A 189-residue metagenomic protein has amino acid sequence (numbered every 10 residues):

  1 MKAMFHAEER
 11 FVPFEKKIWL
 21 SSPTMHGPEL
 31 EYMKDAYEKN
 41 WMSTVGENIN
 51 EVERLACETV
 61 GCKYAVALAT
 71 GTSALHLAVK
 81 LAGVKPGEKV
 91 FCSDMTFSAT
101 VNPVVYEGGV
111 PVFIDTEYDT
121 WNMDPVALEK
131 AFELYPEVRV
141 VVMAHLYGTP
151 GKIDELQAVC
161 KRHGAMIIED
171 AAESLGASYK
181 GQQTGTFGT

Functional and structural regions predicted by a protein language model:
M1-S43: N-terminal "arm"/small-domain region of PLP-dependent enzymes with the aminotransferase-like
S22-P23, D94, L146: Conserved donor-binding loops in enzymes that form glycosidic bonds
V45-K89, P103-Y106, F113-D115, Q182: Phosphate-binding glycine-rich loop
M95, G109, T116-Y118: Active-site loop/turn elements of alpha/beta-hydrolase fold enzymes, especially the short glycine-/histidine-rich
M95-V101: Conserved coil-to-alpha-helix start sites within the AMP-binding
G109-V110, A165: Short glycine/serine/threonine/alanine-rich loop segments
D119-T189: Active-site phosphate-binding strand-loop segment of PLP-dependent enzymes
